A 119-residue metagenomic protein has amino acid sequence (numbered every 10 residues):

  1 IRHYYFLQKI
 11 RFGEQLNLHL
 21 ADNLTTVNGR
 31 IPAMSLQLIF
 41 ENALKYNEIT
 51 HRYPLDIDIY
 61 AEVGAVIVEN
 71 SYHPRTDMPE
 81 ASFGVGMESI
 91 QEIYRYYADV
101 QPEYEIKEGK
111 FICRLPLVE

Functional and structural regions predicted by a protein language model:
I1-P116: Two-component histidine phosphotransfer core
